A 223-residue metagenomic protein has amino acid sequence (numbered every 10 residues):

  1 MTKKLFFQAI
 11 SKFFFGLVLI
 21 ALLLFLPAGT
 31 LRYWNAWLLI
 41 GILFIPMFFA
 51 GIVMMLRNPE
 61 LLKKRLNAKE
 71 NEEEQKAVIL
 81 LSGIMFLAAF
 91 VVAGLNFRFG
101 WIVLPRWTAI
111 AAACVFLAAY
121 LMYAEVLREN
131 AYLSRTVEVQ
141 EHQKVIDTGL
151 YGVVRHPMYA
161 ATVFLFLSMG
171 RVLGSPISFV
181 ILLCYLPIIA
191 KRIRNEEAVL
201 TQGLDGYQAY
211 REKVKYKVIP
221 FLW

Functional and structural regions predicted by a protein language model:
M1-T148, A160-W223: Membrane-anchoring alpha-helices and their flanking helix-loop junctions
V153, P157-M158: A generic "structured core" feature
